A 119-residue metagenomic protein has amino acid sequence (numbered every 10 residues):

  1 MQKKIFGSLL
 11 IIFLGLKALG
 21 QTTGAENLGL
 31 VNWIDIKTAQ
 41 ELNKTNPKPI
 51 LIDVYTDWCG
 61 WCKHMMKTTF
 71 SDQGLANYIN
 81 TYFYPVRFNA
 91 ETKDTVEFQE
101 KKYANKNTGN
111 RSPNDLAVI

Functional and structural regions predicted by a protein language model:
M1-A25: Bacterial Sec-dependent N-terminal signal peptides
G24-G29, K102: Second-shell loop/turn segments in exported
V31-I50, I79: A short beta-strand-turn-helix
Q40, Q73-I119: Thioredoxin-like thiol-disulfide oxidoreductase module
N46-G60, P85: Short active-site neighborhood of thiol/selenol oxidoreductases, capturing the structured segment around
G60-C62, V96: Extracytoplasmic/secreted cell-surface and envelope-processing proteins
K63-K67: Detector for the c-type heme attachment site
F70: Short Cys/His-rich "knuckle" micro-motifs
